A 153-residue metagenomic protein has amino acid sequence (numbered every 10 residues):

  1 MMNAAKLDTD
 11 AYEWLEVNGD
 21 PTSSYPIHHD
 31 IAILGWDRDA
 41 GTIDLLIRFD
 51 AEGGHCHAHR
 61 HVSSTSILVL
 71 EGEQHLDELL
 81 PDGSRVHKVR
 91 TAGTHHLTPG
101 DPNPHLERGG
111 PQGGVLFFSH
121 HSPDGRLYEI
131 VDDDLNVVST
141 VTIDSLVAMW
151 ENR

Functional and structural regions predicted by a protein language model:
M1-T42, V86-K88, V131-R153: A short, N-terminal "cap"/entry segment at the start of jelly-roll beta-barrel domains of the cupin/DSBH fold
I33, I43-R60, L80, R90 (+1 more regions): Conserved short histidine dyad/triad with adjacent acidic residue
R38, L80-G109: Short acidic-glycine-tyrosine-enriched beta hairpin
I47-F49, V69-L76, H96, L116-S119: Short, well-ordered beta-strand segments in beta-rich or mixed alpha/beta enzyme and ligand-binding folds
A51, R60-P81: Glycine- and acidic-residue-biased ligand/ion/polar-headgroup-sensing regions
G53-H57, H75-L76, T94-E107, D124-R126: Histidine-centered metal-chelating micro-motifs
H59-H61, G109-P111: Short glycine/proline-enriched turns and hinge-like loops at secondary-structure junctions
S66, L97, P111-Y128: A short hydrophobic beta-strand segment most commonly corresponding to one strand of the jelly-roll/cupin
